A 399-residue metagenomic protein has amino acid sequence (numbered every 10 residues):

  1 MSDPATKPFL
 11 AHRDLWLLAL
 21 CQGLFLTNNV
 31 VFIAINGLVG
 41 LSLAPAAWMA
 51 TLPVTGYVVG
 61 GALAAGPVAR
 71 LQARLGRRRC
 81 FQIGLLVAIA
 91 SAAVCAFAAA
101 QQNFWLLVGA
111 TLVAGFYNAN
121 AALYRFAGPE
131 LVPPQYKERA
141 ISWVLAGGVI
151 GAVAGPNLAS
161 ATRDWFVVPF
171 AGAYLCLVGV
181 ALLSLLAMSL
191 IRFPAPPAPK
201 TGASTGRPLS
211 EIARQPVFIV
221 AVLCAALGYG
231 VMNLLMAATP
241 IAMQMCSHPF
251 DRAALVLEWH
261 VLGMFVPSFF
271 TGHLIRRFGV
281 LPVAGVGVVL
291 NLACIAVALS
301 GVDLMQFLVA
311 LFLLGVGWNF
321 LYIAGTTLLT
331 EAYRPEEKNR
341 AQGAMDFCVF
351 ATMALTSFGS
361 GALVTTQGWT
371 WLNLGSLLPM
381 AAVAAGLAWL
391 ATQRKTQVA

Functional and structural regions predicted by a protein language model:
M1-H12, F193-V222: Juxtamembrane intracellular "pre-TM" segments in multi-pass secondary transporters
G23, F104-A119, Q306-F320: Hydrophobic core of transmembrane alpha-helices in multi-pass small-molecule transporters, especially MFS/SLC-type
N36, N118-V132, F320-Y333: Intracellular juxtamembrane helix-capping segments at the cytosolic ends of symmetry-related transmembrane helices
A64-R77, V266-V280, V364: Helix-to-loop junctions at the C-terminal end of transmembrane segments in multipass secondary transporters
L86-Q101, L290-V302: C-terminal ends and interior cores of transmembrane alpha-helices in multi-pass membrane transporters/permeases
A110-G147: Cytoplasmic helix-loop-helix junction between adjacent transmembrane helices in 12-TM secondary transporters
R139-N157, C348-T356: Glycine-rich segments within core transmembrane alpha-helices of 12-TM secondary carriers
S160, V178-P199, G386-A391: C-terminal membrane-cytosol helix-exit motif in multi-pass small-molecule transporters
